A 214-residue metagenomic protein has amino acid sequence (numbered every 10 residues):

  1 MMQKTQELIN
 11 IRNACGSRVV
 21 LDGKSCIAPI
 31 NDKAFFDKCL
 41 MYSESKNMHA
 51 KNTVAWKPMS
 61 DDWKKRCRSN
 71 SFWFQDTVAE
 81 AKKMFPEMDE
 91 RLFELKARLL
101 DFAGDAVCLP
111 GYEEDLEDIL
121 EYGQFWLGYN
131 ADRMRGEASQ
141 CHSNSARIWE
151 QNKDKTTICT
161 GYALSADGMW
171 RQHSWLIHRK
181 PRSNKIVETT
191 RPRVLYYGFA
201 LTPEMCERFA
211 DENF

Functional and structural regions predicted by a protein language model:
L8-N10, P29: Generic short N-terminal amphipathic or hydrophobic helices
N10, R18, W175-I177: Residue-level detector of beta-strand face positions
V19-V20, A28: Short linear proline/tyrosine/threonine-rich motifs used for host-factor recruitment and membrane trafficking/assembly
C26-I30, F35-M59: Acidic, low-complexity, intrinsically disordered interaction modules
W56-F214: A structural boundary/capping signal
